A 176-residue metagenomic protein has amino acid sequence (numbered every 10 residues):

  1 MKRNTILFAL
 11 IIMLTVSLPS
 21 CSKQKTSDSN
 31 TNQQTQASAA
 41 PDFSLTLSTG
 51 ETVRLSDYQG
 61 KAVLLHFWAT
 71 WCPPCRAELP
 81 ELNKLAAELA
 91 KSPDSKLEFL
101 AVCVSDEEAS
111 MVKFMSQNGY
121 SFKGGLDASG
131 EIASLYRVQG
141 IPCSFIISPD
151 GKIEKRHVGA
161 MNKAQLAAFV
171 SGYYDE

Functional and structural regions predicted by a protein language model:
M1-F8: Bacterial N-terminal signal peptides that target proteins for export
F8-L14: Hydrophobic helical h-region of N-terminal Sec-dependent signal peptides in bacterial secretory/periplasmic proteins
V16-S20: C-terminal motif of bacterial Sec signal peptides marking the signal peptidase cleavage site
K23-L55: N-terminal "domain-start" segment that seeds a small globular fold
Q59, F67-K84: Conserved redox-active cysteine motifs that mediate thiol-disulfide chemistry, especially di-cysteine Cys-X(1-2)-Cys
L64-L65, F99: Hydrophobic beta-strand anchors of alpha/beta hydrolase catalytic cores
R76-N118, A128-S134: Structural microenvironment flanking redox-active thiols in thiol-disulfide oxidoreductases
K113-S121, L126-Y174: Thiol/disulfide oxidoreductase modules built on the thioredoxin-like
